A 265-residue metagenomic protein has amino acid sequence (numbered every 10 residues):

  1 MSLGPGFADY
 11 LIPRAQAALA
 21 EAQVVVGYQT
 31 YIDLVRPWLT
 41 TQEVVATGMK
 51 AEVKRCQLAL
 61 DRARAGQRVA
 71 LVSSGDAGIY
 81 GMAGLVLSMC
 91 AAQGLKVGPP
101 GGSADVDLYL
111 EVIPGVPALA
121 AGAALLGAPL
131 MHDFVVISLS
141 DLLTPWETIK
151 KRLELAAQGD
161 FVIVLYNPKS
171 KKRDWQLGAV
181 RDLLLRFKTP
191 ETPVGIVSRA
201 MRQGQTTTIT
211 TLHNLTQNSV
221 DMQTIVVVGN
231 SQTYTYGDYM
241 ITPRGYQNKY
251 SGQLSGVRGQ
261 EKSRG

Functional and structural regions predicted by a protein language model:
M1, Q67-S73, F134, G159-L165 (+1 more regions): Generic beta-sheet signal
M1-L110, T216, Q253-L254: Class I S-adenosyl-L-methionine
M1-P5, G27-T30, T47-M49, S74-D76 (+7 more regions): Fold-independent oxyanion-binding glycine-rich loops and adjacent beta-strand/coil segments at enzyme active sites
F7, P13, G81-G159: Class I SAM-dependent methyltransferase SAM-binding "motif I" and its flanking Rossmann-like core
R14-A18, T41-Q42, V86-M89, G127 (+4 more regions): Short, solvent-exposed amphipathic alpha-helical segments in soluble enzyme and RNA/protein-processing domains
A17-A18, R62-R64, G102-D105, L126-L130 (+4 more regions): Solvent-exposed alpha-helices and their adjacent loops that cap or buttress functional pockets in soluble metabolic
V97, S251-G265: Short, basic, low-complexity termini and linkers enriched in Ser/Thr/Gly/Pro that act as targeting/leader peptides
Q158-G252, R264: A contiguous loop/helix-start segment that scaffolds small-molecule binding in enzyme catalytic cores
